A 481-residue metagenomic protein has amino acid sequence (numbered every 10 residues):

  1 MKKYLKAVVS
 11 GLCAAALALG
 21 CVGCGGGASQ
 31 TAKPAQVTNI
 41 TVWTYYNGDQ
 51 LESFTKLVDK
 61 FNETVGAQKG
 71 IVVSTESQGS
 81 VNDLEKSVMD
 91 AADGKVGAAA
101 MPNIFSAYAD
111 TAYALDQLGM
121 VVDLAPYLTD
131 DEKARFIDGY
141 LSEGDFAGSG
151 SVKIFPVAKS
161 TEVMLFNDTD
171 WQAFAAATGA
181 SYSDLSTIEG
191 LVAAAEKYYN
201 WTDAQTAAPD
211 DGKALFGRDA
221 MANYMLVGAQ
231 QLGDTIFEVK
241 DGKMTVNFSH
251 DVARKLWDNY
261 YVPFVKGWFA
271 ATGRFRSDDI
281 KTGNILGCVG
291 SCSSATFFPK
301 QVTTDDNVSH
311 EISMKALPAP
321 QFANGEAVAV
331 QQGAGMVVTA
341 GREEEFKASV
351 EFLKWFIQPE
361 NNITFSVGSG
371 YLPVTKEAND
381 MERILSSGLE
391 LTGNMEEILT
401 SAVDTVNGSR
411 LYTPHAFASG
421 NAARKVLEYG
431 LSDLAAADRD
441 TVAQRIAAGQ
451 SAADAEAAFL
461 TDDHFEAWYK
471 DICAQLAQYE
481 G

Functional and structural regions predicted by a protein language model:
M1-I40, F459, D463-G481: Short, low-complexity disordered leader/linker segments with a strong preference for bacterial N-terminal type II
G66-G139, F174, L286-G287, D305-V308: Extracytoplasmic "Venus flytrap"/periplasmic binding protein-like
A107-V163, A208, G228-A229, E311-P320: Hinge/lid segment of periplasmic solute-binding proteins
A125-F136, A180-D184, P209, A214-F216 (+4 more regions): Short, solvent-exposed loop/beta-turn-alpha elements that line the ligand-binding surface or hinge of extracytoplasmic
A147-V157, E162, E189-T245, I285: Extracytoplasmic/periplasmic solute-binding protein
V192-Y199, V239-G273, A319: Glycine-centered hinge/linker elements that transmit conformational signals in sensory and ligand-binding systems
V265-K266, D305-E377: Extracytoplasmic/periplasmic substrate-recognition and gating elements
V403-G481: Conserved C-terminal helix/tail region of periplasmic/extracytoplasmic solute-binding proteins
